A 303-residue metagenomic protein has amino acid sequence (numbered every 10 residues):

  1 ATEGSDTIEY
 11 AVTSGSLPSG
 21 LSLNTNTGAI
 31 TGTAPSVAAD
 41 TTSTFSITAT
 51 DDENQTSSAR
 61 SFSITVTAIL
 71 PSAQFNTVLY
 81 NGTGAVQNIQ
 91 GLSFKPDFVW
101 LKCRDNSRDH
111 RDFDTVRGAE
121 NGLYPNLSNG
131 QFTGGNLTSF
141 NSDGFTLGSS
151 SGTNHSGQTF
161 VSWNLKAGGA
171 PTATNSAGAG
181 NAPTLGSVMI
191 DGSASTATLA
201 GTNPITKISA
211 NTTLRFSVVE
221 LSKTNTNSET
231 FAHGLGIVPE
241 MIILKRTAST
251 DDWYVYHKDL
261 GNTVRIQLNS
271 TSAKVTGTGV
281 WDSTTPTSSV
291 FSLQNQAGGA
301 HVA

Functional and structural regions predicted by a protein language model:
G4-V12: Solvent-exposed loop segments of extracellular immunoglobulin-like
G15-P35: Strand-loop-strand motifs at the edges of beta-sheets in extracellular beta-sandwich domains
T41-F45: Exposed beta-strand face motif in extracellular beta-rich ectodomains
T50-T56: Short, solvent-exposed loop/turn segments at the edges of extracellular beta-sandwich modules
S58-S63: Edge beta-strands of extracellular beta-sandwich domains
I64-A68: Interdomain boundary/hinge segments at the C-termini of tandem beta-sandwich modules
I69-A303: Surface-exposed molecular-recognition determinants
